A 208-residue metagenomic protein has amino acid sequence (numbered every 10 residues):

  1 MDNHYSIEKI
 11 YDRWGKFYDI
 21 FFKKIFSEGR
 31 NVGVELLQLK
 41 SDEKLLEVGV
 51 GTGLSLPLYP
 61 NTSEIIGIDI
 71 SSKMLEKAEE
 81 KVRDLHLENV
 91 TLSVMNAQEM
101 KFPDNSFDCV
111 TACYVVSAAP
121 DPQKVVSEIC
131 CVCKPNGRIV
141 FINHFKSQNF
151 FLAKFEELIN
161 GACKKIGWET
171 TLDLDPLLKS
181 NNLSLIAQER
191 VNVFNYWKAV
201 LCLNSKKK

Functional and structural regions predicted by a protein language model:
M1-K40, L54-S55, K77, K154-G161 (+1 more regions): Conserved class I S-adenosyl-L-methionine
Y5, F22-K24, V140-Y196: C-terminal alpha-helical "lid/dimerization" subdomain adjacent to the S-adenosyl-L-methionine
E43, G137: Glycine-centered, small-residue-biased loops immediately flanking beta-strands in adenine/cofactor-binding cores
L46-E99: Class I SAM-dependent methyltransferase SAM/SAH-binding core
Q98-C109: A short acidic, Gly/Pro-enriched loop at the edge of an enzyme's catalytic core that lines a small-molecule cofactor
C109-D121: A short SAM/SAH-binding and catalytic strip from SAM-dependent methyltransferases
Q123-P135: A short glycine-rich, Lys/Arg-flanked "PGG" loop and its adjoining helix->strand segment in the class I
A199-K208: C-terminal lobe and adjacent flexible extensions of AdoMet/dcAdoMet transferase-like proteins
